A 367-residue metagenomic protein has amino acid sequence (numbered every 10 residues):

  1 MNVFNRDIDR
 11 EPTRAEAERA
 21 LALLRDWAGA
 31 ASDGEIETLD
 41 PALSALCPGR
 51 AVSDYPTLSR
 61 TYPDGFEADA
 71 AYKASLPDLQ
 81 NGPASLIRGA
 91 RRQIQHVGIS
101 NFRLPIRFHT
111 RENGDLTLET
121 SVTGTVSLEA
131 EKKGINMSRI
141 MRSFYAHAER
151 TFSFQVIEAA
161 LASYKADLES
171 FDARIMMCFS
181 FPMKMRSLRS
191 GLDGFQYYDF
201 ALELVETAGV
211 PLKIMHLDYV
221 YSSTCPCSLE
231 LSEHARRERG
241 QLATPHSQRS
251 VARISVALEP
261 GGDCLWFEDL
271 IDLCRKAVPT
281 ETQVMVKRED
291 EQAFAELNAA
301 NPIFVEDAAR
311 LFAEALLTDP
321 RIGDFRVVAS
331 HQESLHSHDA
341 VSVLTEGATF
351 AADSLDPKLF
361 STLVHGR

Functional and structural regions predicted by a protein language model:
N2-R367: N-terminal intrinsically disordered, cationic/polar leader segments that include organellar targeting peptides
